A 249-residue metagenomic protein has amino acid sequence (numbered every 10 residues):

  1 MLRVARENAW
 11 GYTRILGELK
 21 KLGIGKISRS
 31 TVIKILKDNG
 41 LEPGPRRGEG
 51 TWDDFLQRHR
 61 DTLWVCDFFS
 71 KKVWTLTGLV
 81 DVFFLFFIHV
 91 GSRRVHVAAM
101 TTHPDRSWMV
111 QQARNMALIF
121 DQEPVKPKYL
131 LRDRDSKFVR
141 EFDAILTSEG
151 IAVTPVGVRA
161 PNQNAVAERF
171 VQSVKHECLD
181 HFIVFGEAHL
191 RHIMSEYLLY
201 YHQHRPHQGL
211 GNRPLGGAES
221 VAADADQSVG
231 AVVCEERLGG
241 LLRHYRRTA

Functional and structural regions predicted by a protein language model:
M1-A249: Charged DNA-binding/catalytic regions of mobile-element recombinases
